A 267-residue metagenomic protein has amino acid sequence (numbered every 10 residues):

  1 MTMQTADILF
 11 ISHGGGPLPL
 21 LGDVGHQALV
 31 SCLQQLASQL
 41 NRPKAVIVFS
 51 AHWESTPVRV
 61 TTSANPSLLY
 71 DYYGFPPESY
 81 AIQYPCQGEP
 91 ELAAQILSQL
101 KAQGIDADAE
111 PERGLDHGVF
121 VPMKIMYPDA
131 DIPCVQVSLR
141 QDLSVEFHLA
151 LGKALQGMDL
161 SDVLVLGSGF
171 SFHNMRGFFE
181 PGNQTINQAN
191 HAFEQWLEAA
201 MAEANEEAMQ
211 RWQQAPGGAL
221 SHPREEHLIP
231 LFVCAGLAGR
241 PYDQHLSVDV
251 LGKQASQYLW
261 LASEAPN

Functional and structural regions predicted by a protein language model:
M1-T5, S67, R113-V121: N-terminal short beta-loop-beta anion/metal-coordinating cradle
T2-L100, A107: A short aromatic-anchored loop/beta-hairpin motif
D7-S12, A45-S50, V137, M158-S171 (+1 more regions): Beta-strand elements within well-structured catalytic alpha/beta cores of enzymes that handle phosphate/sulfate esters
G15-P17, W53-S55, D142, S171-H173 (+1 more regions): Short, solvent-exposed loop/turn segments at secondary-structure junctions
V24-A28, Q87, V145-L149, H222-E225: Conserved phosphate-coordination/catalytic loops
A28-Q39, E146-S161: Long, well-ordered alpha-helical scaffolding segments within enzyme catalytic domains, especially pronounced
A93-F147: Internal, conserved structured core segments that host functional sites
Q95-S98, A102, I132-P133, L143 (+3 more regions): Surface-exposed, charge/polar-rich loops and edge strands
